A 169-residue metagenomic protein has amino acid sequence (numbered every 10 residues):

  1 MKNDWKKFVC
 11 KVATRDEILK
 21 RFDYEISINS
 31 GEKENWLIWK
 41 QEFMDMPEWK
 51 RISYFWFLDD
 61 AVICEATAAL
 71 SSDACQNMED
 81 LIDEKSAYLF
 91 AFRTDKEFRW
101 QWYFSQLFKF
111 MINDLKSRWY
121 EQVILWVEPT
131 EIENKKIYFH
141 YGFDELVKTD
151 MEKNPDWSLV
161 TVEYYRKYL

Functional and structural regions predicted by a protein language model:
M1-L19: Conserved N-terminal entry element of GNAT/NAT acetyltransferase domains
S27-A91, D95-K96, F108: Acetyl-CoA-dependent GNAT
R51, L159-Y164: Short hydrophobic/aromatic beta-strand or adjacent loop that forms the aromatic wall/cage of a ligand/substrate-binding
T94, W100-N113, H140: Conserved acetyl-CoA-binding loop-helix of GNAT-fold acetyltransferases
L115-V127: Conserved GNAT acetyl-CoA-binding A-motif
L125-K135, M151-D156: Conserved beta-strand-loop-alpha-helix junction that forms the acyl-donor binding cleft
Y138-K148: Conserved acetyl-CoA-binding loop of GNAT-fold acetyltransferases
